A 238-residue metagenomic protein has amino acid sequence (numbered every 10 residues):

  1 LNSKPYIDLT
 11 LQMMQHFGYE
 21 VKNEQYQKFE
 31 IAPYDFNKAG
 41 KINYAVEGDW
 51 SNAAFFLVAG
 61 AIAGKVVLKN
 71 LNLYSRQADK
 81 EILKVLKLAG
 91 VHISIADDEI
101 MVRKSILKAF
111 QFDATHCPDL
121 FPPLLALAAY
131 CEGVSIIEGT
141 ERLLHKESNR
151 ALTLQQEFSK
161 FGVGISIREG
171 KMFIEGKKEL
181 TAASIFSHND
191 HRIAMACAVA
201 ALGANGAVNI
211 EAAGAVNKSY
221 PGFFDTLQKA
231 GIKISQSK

Functional and structural regions predicted by a protein language model:
L1-K238: Short, structured segments at the rim of ligand-binding sites
